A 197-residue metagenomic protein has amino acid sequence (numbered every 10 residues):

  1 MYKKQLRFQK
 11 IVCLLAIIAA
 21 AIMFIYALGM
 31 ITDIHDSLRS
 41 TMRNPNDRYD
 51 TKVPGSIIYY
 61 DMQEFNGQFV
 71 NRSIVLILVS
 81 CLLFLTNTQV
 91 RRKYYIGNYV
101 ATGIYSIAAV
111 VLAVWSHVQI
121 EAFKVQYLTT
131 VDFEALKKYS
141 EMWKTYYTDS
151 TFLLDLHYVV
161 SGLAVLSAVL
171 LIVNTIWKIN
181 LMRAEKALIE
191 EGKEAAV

Functional and structural regions predicted by a protein language model:
M1-Q5, S56-Y94: Alpha-helical transmembrane segments and their immediate interhelical/interface regions in integral membrane proteins
Y2-A21, Y94-I107, V173-N174: Alpha-helical transmembrane segments and their helix-start/interface "positive-inside/aromatic belt" motifs in integral
Y2-L6, L85-G97, I120-T130, L163-V197: Cytosolic juxtamembrane helix at the C-terminal end of the final transmembrane segment
L6-L15, D149-V159: Loop-to-transmembrane boundary segments
L15-T32, V100-F123: Hydrophobic alpha-helical membrane-insertion segments
I18-I25, G29, L76-F84, V111-V114 (+1 more regions): Alpha-helical transmembrane segments
I34-G67, S116-H157: Interfacial non-cytosolic loop connecting adjacent transmembrane helices
Q68-L76, L154-V165: Alpha-helical transmembrane segments of polytopic membrane proteins
